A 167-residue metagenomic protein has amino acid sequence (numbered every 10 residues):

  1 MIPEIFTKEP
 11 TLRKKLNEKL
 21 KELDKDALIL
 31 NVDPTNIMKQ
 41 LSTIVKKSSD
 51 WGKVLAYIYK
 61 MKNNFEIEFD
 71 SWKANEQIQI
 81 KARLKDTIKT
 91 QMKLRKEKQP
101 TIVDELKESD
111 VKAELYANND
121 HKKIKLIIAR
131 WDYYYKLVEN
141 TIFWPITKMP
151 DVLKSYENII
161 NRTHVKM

Functional and structural regions predicted by a protein language model:
M1-L28: Extended, charged low-complexity scaffolding/tethering segments
L12-K15, K19-E22, Q40, R83 (+2 more regions): Charge-rich, solvent-exposed alpha-helical interaction surfaces
K21-A56: Short, charge-rich amphipathic alpha-helices with coiled-coil/heptad character
P34-S42, L106-L115: Short, charged/polar, low-complexity loop and linker segments that flank or interrupt alpha-helical bundles
G52, Y57-E66: Short, well-ordered alpha-helical segments
K62, E66-S71, L115-N158: Long amphipathic alpha-helical coiled-coil segments
K62-E108: Extended alpha-helical coiled-coil "stalk/arm" regions that act as elongated linkers or oligomerization scaffolds
E157-M167: Acidic, low-complexity, intrinsically disordered peripheral segments
